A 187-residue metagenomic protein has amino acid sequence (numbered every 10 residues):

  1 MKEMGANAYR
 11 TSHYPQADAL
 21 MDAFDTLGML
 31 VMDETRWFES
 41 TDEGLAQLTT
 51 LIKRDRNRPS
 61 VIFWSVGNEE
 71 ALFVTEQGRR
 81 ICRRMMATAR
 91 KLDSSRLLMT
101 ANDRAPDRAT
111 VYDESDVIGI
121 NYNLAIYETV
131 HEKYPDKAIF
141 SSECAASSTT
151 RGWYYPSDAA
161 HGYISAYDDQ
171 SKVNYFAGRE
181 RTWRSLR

Functional and structural regions predicted by a protein language model:
M1-R90, L98-M99: Active-site-adjacent substrate/metal-binding segments within catalytic domains of carbohydrate-active enzymes
K2, I62-W64, C82-S95, M99 (+2 more regions): Substrate-binding clefts and catalytic carboxylate motifs of secreted carbohydrate-active enzymes
N7-Y9, D113-I118: Short active-site oxyanion
H13-Q16, D103-A105, I120-I126: Short beta->alpha connector loops
L20-M21, A105-Y112: Distinct, well-ordered alpha-helical segments
L27-M32, T50-I52, C82, R108 (+2 more regions): Short, hinge-like loop/turn segments at secondary-structure boundaries
G28-R36, D116-Y122, A138-C144: Short hydrophobic/aromatic-enriched beta-strand-loop microsegments
R36-W37, E69-A71, D103-A105, N123 (+1 more regions): Catalytic metal-binding/acid-base residues of hydrolase active sites
